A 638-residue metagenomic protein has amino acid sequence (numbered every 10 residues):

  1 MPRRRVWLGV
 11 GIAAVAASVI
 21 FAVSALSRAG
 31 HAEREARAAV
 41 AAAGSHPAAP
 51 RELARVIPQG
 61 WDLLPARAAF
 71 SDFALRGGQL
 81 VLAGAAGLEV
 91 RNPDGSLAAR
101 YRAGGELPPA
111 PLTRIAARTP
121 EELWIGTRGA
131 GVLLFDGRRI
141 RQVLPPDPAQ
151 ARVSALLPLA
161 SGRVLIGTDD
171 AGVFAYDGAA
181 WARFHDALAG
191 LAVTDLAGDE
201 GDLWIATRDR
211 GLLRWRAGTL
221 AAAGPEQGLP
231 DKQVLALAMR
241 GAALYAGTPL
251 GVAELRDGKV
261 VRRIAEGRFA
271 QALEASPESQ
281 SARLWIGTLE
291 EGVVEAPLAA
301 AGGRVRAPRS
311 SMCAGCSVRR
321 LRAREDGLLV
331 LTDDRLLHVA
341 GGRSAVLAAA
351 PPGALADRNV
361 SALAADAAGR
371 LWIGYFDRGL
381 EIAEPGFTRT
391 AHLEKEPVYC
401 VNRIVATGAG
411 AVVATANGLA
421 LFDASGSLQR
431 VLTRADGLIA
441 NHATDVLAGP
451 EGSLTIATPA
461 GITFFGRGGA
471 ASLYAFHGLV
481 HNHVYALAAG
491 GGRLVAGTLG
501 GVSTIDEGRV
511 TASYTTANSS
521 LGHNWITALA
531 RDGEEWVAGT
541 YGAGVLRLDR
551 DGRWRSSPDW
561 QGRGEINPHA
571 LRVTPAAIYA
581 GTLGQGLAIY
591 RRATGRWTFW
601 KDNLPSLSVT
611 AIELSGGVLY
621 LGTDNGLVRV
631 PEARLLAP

Functional and structural regions predicted by a protein language model:
M1-P2: Positively biased amphipathic helices and basic secretion/translocation or surface-docking motifs that either flank
R5, A16, A22-P638: Carboxylate-rich, polar loop motifs that coordinate divalent cations or form catalytic acidic clusters
R5-G11: Short, hydrophobic alpha-helical membrane anchors of single-pass surface/secreted proteins
